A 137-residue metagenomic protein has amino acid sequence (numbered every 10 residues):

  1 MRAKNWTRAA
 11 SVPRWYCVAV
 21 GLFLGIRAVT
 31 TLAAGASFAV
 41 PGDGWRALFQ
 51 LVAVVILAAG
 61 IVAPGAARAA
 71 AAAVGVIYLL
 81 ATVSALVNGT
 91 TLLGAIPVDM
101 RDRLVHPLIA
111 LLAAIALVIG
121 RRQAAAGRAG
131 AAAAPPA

Functional and structural regions predicted by a protein language model:
R2-A137: Membrane-interface extramembranous regions
